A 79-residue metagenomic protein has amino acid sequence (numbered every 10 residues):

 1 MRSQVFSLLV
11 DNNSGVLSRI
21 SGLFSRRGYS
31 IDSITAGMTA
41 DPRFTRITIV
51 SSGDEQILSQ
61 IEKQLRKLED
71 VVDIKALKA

Functional and structural regions predicted by a protein language model:
M1-A79: A conserved regulatory-domain signal marking ACT and ACT-like small-molecule sensing domains and adjacent regulatory
